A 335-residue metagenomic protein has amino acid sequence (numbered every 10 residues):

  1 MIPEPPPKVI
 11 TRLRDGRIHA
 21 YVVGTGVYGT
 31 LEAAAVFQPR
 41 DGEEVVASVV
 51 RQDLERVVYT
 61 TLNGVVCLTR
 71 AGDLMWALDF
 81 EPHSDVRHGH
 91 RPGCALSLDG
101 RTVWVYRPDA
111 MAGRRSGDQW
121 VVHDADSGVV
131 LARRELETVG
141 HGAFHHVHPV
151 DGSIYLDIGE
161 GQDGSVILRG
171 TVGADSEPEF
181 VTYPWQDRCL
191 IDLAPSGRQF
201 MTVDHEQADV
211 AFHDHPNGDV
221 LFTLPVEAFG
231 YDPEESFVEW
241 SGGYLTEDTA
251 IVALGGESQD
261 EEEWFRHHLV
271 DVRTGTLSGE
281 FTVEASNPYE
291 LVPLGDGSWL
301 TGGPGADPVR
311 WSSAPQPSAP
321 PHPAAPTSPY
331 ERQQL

Functional and structural regions predicted by a protein language model:
M1-K8, V36-E55, P82-L98, E135-V150 (+4 more regions): Repeated scaffold domains used in trafficking and secretory/extracellular systems, primarily beta-propellers
R12-L13, T60, Y106, D157 (+3 more regions): Residue-level marker for isolated small/hydroxyl-bearing positions within beta-strands of beta-sheet-rich domains
R14-G42, G64-H88, G113-E137, E160-Q186 (+3 more regions): Surface-exposed loop/turn elements that mediate protein-protein interactions on large endomembrane-trafficking
V46-N63, V105-P108: Non-membrane alpha-helical segments in proteins
R56-V57, A110-R114, E257-E261: Short consensus segments that form the blades of beta-propeller domains, in both extracellular/periplasmic
V57, V103, G152-Y155, F200 (+2 more regions): Hydrophobic beta-strand positions that form the internal "hydrophobic ladder" of WD40/Gbeta-like beta-propeller blades
P92-V105, H123, V130, A143: Fungal eukaryote-biased detector of long internal structured cores
Y244-D296: Ankyrin-repeat and related helical/solenoid repeat scaffolds used for protein-protein interactions
